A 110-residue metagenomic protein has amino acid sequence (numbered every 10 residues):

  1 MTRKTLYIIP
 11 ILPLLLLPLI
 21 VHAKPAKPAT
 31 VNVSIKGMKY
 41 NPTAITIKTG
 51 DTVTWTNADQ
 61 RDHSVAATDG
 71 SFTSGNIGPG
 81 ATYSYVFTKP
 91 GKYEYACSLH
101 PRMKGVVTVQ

Functional and structural regions predicted by a protein language model:
T2-I9, L14-Q110: Extracytoplasmic copper-binding redox domains, predominantly the cupredoxin/blue-copper superfamily
